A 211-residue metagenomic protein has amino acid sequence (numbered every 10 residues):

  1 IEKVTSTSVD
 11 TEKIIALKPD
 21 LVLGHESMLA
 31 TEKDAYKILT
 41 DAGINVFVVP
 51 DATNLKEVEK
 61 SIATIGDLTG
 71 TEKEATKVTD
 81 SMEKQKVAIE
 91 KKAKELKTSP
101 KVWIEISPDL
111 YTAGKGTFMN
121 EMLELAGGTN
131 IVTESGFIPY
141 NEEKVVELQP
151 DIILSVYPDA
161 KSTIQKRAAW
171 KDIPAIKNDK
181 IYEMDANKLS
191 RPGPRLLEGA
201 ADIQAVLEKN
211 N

Functional and structural regions predicted by a protein language model:
I1-L17, L21-A30, I131-E134: A short, structured surface patch at a secondary-structure boundary
V9, L17-P19, D41, K60 (+3 more regions): Extracytoplasmic
T11-L21, N141-I152: Short helices/loops that flank or line small-molecule/ion binding pockets
E26-S27, D51, P108, S135 (+2 more regions): Short secondary-structure boundary segments
M28-D41, E147, I152-A169: A ligand-binding cleft/hinge motif common to bilobed small-molecule-binding domains
T31-D34, P50-T64, S99-F118: Extracytoplasmic ligand-binding site segments that recognize negatively charged/polar headgroups
E57-D67, T76, S155-N211: Structured C-terminal subdomain patch of bacterial secreted/periplasmic proteins
K73-A126: Basic- and aromatic-lined ligand-binding clefts that recognize polyanionic substrates
